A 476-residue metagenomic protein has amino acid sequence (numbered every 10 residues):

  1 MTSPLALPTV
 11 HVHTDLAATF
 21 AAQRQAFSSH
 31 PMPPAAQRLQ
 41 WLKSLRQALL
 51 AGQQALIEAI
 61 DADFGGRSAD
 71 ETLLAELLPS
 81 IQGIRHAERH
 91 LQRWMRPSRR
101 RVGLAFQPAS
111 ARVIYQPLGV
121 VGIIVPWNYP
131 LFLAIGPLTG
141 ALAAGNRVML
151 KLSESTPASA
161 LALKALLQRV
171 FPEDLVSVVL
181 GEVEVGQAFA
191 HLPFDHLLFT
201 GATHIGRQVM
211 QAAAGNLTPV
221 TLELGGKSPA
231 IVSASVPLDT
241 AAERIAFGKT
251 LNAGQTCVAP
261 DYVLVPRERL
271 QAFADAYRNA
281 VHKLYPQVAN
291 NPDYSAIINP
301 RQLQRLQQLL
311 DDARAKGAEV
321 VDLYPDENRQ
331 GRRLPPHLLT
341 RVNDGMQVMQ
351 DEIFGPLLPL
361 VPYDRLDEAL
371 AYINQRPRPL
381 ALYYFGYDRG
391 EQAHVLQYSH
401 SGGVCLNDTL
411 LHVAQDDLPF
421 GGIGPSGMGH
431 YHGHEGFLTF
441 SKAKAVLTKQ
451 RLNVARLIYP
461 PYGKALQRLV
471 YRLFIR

Functional and structural regions predicted by a protein language model:
M1-R112: N-terminal Rossmann-like NAD(P)+-binding subdomain of aldehyde/semialdehyde dehydrogenases
T2-S3, V10, P34, D326 (+1 more regions): Conserved C-terminal structural/oligomerization subdomain of aldehyde/semialdehyde dehydrogenase
V10, F171, H204-N343, L366 (+3 more regions): ALDH superfamily catalytic-core signature
L16, A35, Q53, L238 (+3 more regions): Residues at or immediately preceding the N-termini of alpha-helices
Q25-P31, I123, I231-V232, Y262-V265 (+4 more regions): Short, well-ordered beta-strand elements within core beta-sheets of diverse protein domains
P31, R46-L49, Q53, F64 (+14 more regions): Structural signal for hydrophobic packing residues in well-ordered secondary-structure cores of soluble enzyme domains
R38, I84, G145, V176 (+7 more regions): Residue-level signal for inorganic ion chemistry
L104-T240: Rossmann-like NAD(P) dinucleotide-binding subdomain of oxidoreductase/dehydrogenase enzymes
